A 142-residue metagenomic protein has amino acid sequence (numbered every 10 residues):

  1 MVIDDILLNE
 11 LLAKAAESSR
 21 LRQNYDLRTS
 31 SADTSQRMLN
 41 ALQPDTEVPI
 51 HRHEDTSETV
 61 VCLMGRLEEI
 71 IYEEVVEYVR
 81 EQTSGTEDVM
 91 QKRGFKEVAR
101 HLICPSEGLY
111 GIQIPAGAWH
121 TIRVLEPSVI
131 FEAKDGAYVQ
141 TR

Functional and structural regions predicted by a protein language model:
M1-Q36, P49, R80-I103: A short, N-terminal "cap"/entry segment at the start of jelly-roll beta-barrel domains of the cupin/DSBH fold
S35-R37, T56-E58, L109, P127-S128: Short, surface-exposed beta-edge/turn micro-motifs
L39-D55, V75, I103: Conserved short histidine dyad/triad with adjacent acidic residue
L39-N40, H51, S57-C62, I112 (+1 more regions): His/acidic/aromatic-lined binding-pocket segments of jelly-roll/cupin-type domains and related regulatory beta-sandwich
P49, E69-I71, E132: Short hydrophobic/aromatic-rich beta-strand segments that constitute the beta-sheet cores of beta-sandwich/beta-barrel
D55-E77, E81-D88, R93: Glycine- and acidic-residue-biased ligand/ion/polar-headgroup-sensing regions
T59, T121, P127-R142: A short hydrophobic beta-strand segment most commonly corresponding to one strand of the jelly-roll/cupin
I103-E126, A133: Conserved metal-binding segment of the jelly-roll/cupin
